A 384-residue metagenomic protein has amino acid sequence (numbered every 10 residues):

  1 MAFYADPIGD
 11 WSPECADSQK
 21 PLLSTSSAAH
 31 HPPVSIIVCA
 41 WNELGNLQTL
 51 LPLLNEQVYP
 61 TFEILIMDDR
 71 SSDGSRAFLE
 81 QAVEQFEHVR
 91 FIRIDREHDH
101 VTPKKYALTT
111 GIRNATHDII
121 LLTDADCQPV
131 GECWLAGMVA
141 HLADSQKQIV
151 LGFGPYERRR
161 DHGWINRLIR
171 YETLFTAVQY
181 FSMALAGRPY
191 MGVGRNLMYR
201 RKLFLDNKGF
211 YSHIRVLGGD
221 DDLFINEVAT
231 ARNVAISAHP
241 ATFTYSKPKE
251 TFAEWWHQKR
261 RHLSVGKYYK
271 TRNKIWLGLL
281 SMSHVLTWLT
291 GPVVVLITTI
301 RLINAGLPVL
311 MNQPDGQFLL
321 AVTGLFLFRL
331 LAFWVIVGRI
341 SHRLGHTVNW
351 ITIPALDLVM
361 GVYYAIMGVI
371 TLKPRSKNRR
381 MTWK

Functional and structural regions predicted by a protein language model:
M1-S27, V337, Y364, T371: N-terminal membrane-anchoring/stem segments of glycan-assembly enzymes
P32-S35, E63: Cell-envelope/extracellular polymer assembly enzymes that use nucleotide-activated donors
P52-T61: Short, acidic, metal-binding catalytic loop of nucleotide-sugar glycosyltransferases
D68-F78, R96, C127-Q128: A conserved acidic beta->alpha catalytic loop
G74, A125-H141: Acidic donor-binding/catalytic loop of UDP-sugar-dependent glycosyltransferases, especially processive GT2
I120: Short aromatic/hydrophobic "clamp" motif used to bind/position activated sugar donors
L142-A177, K202-L205, G209-I275: Catalytic donor/gating beta->alpha subdomain of glycosyltransferases that bind UDP-sugars
S281-K377: Membrane-embedded multi-pass helical conduit in multi-pass membrane proteins, especially envelope-biosynthetic
